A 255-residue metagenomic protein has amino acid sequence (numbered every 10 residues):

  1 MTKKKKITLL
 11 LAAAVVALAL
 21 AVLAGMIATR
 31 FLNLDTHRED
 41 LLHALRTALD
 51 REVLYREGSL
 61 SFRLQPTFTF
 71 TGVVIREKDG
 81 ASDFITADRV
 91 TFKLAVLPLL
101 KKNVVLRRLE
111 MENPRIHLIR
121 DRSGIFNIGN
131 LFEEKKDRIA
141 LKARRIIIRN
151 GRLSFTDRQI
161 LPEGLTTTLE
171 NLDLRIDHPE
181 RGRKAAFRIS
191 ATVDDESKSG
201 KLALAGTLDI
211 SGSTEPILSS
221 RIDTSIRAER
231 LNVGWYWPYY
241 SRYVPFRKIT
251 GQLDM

Functional and structural regions predicted by a protein language model:
M1-D50: N-terminal type II signal-anchor transmembrane helix that functions as the membrane-insertion/stop-transfer segment
R30, S59-G124, E133-D157, S220: Flexible beta-edge/linker motif
L49-E57: A short, amphipathic edge element
R89, L131-Y240: Elongated, acidic membrane-bridging lipid-handling scaffolds and related periplasm/extracellular "bridge/tunnel" systems
F126-I128: Short, structured interface segments
S241-P245: Extracellular loop and loop/strand-boundary signature of outer-membrane beta-barrel proteins
F246, T250-M255: Short, intrinsically disordered, charge-balanced linker/junction segments flanking boundaries in proteins
